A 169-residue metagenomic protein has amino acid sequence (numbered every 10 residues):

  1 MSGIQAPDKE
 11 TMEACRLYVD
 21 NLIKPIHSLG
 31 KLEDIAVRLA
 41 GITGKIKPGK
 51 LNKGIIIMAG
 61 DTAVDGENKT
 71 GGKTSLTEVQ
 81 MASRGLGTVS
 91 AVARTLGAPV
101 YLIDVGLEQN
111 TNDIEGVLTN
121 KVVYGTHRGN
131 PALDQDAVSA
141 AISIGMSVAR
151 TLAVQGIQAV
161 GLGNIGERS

Functional and structural regions predicted by a protein language model:
M1-S169: N-terminal loops that bind phosphate or other acidic moieties and the adjacent beta-alpha structural core
